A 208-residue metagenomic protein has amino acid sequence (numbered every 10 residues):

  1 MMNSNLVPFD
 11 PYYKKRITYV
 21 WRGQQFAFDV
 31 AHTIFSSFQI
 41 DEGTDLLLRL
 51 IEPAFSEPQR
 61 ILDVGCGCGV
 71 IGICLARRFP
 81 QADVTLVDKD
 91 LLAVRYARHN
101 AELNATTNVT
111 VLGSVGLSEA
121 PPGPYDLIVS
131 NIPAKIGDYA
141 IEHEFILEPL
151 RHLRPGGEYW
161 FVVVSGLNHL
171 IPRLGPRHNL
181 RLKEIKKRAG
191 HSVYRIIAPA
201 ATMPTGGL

Functional and structural regions predicted by a protein language model:
M1-W21, S36: N-terminal auxiliary segments of SAM/dcSAM-dependent transferases
V30-Q39: Class I SAM-dependent methyltransferase Rossmann-like catalytic core, especially the SAM/SAH-binding loop
G43-P121, S130: Conserved SAM/SAH cofactor-binding pocket of Class I
V64-C68, Y125-G137, P149: Conserved proline-anchored active-site loop of SAM-dependent methyltransferases that bridges a beta-strand
H143-P155: A short glycine-rich, Lys/Arg-flanked "PGG" loop and its adjoining helix->strand segment in the class I
G156-V163: Conserved beta-strand signature within the Rossmann-like core of class I S-adenosyl-L-methionine
V164-H178: Conserved class I S-adenosyl-L-methionine
K187-L208: Core SAM-dependent methyltransferase catalytic element
